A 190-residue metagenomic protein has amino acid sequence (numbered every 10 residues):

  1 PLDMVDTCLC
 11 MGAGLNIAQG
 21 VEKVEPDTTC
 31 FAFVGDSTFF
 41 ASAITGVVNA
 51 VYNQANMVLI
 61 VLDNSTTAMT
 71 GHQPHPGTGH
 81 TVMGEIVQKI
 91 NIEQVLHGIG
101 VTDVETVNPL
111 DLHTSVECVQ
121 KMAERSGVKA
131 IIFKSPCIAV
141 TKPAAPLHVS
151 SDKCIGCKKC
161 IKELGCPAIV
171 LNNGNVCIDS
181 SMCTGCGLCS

Functional and structural regions predicted by a protein language model:
L2-I132, K142: Thiamine diphosphate
S135-I138: Short glycine-rich anion-binding loops that position phosphate/pyrophosphate groups of nucleotides and phosphorylated
V140-S151: Short domain-boundary/entry signatures in modular proteins, especially in secreted/extracellular architectures
L147, I155-C177, M182-T184, L188-S190: Iron-sulfur cluster-binding cysteine motifs and their immediate structural context in ferredoxin-like electron-transfer
